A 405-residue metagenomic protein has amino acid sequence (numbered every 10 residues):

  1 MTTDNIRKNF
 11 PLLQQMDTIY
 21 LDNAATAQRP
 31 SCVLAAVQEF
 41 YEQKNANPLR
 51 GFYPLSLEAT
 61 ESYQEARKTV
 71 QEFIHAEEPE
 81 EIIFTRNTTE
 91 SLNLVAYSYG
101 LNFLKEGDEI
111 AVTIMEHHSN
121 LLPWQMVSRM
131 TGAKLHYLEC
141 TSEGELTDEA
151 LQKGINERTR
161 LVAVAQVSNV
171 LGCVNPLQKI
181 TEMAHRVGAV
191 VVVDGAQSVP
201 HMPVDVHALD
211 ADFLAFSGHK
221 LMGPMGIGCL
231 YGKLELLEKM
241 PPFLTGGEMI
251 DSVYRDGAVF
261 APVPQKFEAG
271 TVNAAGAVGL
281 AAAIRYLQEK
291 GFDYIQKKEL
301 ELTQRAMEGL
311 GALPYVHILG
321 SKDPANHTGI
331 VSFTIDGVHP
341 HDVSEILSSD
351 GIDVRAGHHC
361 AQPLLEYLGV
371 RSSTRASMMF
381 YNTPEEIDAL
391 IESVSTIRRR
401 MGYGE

Functional and structural regions predicted by a protein language model:
M1-E405: Pyridoxal 5′-phosphate
